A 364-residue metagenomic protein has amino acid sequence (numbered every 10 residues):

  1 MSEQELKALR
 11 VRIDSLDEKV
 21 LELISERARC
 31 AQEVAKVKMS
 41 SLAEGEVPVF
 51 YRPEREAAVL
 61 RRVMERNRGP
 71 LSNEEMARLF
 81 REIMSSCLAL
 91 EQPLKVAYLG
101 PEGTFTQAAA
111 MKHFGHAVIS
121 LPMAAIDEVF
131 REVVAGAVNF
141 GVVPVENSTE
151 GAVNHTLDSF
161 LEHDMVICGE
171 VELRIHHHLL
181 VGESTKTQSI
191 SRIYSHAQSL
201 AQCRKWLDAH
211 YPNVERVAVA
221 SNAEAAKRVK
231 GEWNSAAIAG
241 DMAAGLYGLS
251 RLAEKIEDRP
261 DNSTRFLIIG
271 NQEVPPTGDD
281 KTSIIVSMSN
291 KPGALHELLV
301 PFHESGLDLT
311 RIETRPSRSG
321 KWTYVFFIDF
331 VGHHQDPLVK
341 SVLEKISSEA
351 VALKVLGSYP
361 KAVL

Functional and structural regions predicted by a protein language model:
M1-L364: Domain-level signature for soluble enzymes in the chorismate/prephenate branch of the shikimate pathway
